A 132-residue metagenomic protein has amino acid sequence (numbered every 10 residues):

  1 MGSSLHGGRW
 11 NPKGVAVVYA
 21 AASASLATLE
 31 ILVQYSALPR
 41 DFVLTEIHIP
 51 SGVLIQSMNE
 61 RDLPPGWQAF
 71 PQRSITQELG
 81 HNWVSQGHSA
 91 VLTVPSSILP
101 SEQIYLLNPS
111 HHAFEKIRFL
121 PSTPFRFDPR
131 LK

Functional and structural regions predicted by a protein language model:
M1-D41: Long, hydrophobic N-terminal alpha-helical segment
P12, L38-K132: Active-site and NAD+-binding cores of ADP-ribose-processing enzymes
